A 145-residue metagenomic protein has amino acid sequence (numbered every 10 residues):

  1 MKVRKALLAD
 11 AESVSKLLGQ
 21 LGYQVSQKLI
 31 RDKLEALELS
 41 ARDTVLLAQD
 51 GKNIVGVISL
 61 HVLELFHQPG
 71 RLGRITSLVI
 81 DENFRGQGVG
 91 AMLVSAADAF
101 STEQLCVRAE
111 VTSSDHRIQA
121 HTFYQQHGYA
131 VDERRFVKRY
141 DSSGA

Functional and structural regions predicted by a protein language model:
M1-V3: Extreme N-terminal starter segment of soluble prokaryotic enzymes
K5-E12, K16-G70, T76, R139-Y140: Acetyl-CoA-dependent GNAT
L63, D81, R85, S114: Residue-level recognition of the GNAT/N-acetyltransferase active site
G70-E82, R134: Conserved acetyl-CoA binding element of GNAT-fold acetyltransferases
I80, G86-A99, T122, Q126: Conserved acetyl-CoA-binding loop-helix of GNAT-fold acetyltransferases
A91, D115-E133, K138: Conserved active-site alpha-helix within GNAT-family acetyltransferase domains
V94, S101-S113: Conserved GNAT acetyl-CoA-binding A-motif
